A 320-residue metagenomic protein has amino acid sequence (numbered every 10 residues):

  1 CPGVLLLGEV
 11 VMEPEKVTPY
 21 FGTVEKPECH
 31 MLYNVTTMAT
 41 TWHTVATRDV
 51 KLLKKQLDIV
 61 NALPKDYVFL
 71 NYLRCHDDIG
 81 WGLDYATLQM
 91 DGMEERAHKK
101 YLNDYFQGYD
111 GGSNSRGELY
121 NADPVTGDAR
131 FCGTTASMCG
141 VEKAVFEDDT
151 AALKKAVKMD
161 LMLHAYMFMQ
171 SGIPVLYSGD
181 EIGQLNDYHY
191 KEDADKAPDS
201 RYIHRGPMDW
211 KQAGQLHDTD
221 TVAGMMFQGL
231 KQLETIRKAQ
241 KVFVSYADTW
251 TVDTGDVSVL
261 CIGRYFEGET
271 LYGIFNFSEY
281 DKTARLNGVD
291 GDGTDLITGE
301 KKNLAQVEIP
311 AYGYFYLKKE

Functional and structural regions predicted by a protein language model:
C1-D292, L296-E320: Active-site and adjacent substrate-binding regions of carbohydrate-active enzymes
